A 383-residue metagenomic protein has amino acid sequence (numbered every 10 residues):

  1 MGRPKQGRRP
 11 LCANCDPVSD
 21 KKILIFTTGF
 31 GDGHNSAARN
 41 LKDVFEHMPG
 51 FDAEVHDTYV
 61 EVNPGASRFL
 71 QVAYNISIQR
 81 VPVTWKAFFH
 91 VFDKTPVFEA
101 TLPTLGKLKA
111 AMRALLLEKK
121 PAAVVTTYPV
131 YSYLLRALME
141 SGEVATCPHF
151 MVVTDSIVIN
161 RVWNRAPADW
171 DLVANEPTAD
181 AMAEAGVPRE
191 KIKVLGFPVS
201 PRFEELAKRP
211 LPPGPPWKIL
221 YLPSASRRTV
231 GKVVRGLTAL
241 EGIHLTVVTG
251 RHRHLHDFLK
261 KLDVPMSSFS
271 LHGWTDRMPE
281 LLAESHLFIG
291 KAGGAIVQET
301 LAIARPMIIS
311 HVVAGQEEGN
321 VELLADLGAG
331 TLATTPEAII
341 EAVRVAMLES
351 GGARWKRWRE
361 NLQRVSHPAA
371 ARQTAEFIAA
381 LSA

Functional and structural regions predicted by a protein language model:
C12-V62: N-terminal subdomain of nucleotide-sugar transferases
N40-L115, K119: Conserved N-terminal ligand/cofactor-binding loop architecture of enzyme catalytic domains
E140-V194, P198-R202: Active-site-proximal region of nucleotide-activated glycan assembly enzymes, centered on histidine/acidic-rich loops
A207, P213-E284: Donor-nucleotide binding loops and adjacent catalytic segments primarily of GT-B fold Leloir glycosyltransferases
A283-G293: Acidic donor-binding loop of glycosyltransferase active sites
V297, L301-E341: Catalytic binding pocket for nucleotide-activated donors in carbohydrate/polymer assembly enzymes
T331, P336, R344-V365: Conserved donor-nucleotide binding/catalytic region of nucleotide-linked donor-dependent transferases
V365-A383: C-terminal alpha-helical cap of glycosyltransferases
